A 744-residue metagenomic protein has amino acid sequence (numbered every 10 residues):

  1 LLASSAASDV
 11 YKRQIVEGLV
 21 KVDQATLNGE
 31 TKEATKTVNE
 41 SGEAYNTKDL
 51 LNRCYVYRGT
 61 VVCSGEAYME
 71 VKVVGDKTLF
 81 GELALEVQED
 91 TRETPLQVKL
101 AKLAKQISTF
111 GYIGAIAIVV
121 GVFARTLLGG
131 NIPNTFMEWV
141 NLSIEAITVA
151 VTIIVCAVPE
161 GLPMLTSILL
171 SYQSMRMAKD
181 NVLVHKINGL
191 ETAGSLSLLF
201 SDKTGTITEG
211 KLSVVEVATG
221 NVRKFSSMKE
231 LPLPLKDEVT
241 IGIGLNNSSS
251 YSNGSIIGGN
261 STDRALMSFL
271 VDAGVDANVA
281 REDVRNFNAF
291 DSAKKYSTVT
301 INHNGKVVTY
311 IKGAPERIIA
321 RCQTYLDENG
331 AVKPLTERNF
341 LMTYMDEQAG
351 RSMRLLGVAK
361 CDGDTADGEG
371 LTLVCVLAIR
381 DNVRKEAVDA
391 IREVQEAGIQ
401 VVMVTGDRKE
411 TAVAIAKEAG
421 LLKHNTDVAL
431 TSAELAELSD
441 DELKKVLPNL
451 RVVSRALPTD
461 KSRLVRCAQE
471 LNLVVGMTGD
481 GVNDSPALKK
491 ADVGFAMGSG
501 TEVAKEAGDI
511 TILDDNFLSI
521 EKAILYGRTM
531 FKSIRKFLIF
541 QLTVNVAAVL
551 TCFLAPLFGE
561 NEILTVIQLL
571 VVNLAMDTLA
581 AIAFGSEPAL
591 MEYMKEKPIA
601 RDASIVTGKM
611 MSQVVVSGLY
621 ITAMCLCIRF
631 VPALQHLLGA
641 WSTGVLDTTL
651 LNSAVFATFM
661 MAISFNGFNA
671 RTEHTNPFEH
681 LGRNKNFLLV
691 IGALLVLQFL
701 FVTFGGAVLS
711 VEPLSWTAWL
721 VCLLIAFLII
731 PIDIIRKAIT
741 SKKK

Functional and structural regions predicted by a protein language model:
L1, S5-P598, D602-V606, L619 (+2 more regions): Conserved cytosolic headpiece of P-type ATPases
P556-T565, F630-L650: Helix-coil boundary and interhelical linker segments in multi-pass alpha-helical membrane proteins
M576, T622, N652-G667: Generic alpha-helical transmembrane segments
A600-L619, V645-S653: Membrane-water interface at loop-to-transmembrane-helix junctions
T622-F630: Transmembrane alpha-helix/helix-exit interface in multi-pass inner-membrane proteins
A670: A C-terminal functional module that forms or caps the active site or interfaces directly with catalytic machinery
